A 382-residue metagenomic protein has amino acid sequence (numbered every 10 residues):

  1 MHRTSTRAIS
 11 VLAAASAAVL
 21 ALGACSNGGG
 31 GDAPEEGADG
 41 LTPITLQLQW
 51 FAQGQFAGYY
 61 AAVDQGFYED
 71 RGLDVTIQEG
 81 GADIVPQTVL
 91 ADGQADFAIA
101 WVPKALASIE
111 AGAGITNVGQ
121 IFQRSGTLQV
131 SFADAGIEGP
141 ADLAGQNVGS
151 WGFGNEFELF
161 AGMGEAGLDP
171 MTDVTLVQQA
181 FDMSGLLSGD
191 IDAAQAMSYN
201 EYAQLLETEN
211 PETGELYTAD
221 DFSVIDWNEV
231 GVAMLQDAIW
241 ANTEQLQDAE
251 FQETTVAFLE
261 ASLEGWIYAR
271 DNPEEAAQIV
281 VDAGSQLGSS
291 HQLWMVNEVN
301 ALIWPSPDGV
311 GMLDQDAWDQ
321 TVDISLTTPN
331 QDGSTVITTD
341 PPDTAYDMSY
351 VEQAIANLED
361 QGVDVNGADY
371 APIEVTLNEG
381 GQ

Functional and structural regions predicted by a protein language model:
M1-L12: Bacterial N-terminal signal peptides that target proteins for export
V19-A24: C-terminal motif of bacterial Sec signal peptides marking the signal peptidase cleavage site
S26-G29: Bacterial signal peptide processing site
E35-Q179, S184-S188, D192-A196, I225-W227: Short, glycine-/small- and polar/acidic-enriched structural segments that line small-molecule recognition paths
F67-R71, A166-P170, N210-Y217, L287-G288 (+1 more regions): Short helix-capping segments at alpha-helix termini
P103, F181-S184, I191-S285: Pocket-lining segment of extracytoplasmic ligand-binding domains
A249-S334: Secondary-structure end/capping motifs
V322-Q382: Conserved C-terminal helix/tail region of periplasmic/extracytoplasmic solute-binding proteins
